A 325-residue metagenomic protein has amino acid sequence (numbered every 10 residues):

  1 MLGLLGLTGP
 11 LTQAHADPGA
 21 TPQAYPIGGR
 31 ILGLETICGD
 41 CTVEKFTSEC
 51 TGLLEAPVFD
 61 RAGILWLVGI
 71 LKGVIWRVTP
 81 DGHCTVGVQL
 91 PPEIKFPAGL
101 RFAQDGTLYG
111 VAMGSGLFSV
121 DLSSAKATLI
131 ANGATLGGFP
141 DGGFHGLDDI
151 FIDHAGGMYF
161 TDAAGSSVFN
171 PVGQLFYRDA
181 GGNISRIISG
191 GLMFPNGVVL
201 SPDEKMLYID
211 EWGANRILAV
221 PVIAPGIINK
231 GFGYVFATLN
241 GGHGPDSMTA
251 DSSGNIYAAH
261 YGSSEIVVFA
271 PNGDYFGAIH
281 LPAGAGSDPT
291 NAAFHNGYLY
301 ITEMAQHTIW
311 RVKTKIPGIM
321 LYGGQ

Functional and structural regions predicted by a protein language model:
A20-G52, G233: A short helix->beta-strand "capping" segment at the edge of beta-propeller domains
T42-S48, H83-L90, K126-P140, N183-S189 (+2 more regions): A short beta-strand motif characteristic of beta-propeller blades
T47-L65, I70, P91-G116, T135-M158 (+6 more regions): Beta-rich, blade/repeat-based domains predominating in secreted/periplasmic proteins but also intracellular
W66-Q89: Beta-propeller domains
I70, A112-M113, A163-G165, W212 (+4 more regions): Short loop/turn segments immediately following the C-termini of beta-strands
V74-W76, G116-F118, G173-F176, R216-L218 (+2 more regions): A short loop-to-beta-strand structural motif that recurs across blades of beta-propeller domains
T79-H83, D121-A125, R178-G182, P221-P225 (+2 more regions): Short loop/turn segments that connect beta-strands within beta-propeller blades
P221-T290: Glycine/small-residue-rich hydrophobic helix-like segments
